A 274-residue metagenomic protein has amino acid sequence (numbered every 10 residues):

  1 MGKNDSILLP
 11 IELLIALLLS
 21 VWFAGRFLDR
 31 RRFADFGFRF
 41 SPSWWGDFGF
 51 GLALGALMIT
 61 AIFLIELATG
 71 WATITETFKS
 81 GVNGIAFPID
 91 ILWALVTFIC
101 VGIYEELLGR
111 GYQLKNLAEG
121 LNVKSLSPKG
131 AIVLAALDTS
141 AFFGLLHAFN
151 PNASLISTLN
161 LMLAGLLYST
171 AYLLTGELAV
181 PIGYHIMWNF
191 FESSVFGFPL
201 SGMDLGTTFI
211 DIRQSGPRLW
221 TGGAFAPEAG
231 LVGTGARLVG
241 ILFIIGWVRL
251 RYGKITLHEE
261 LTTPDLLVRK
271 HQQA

Functional and structural regions predicted by a protein language model:
M1-G102, K115, N152, F196-A274: Specific transmembrane helices
I59-T60, S140-A148, M187-V195: Aromatic-anchored segments of alpha-helical transmembrane domains
Y104, P151-T158: Replace "multi-pass membrane enzymes" with "multi-pass membrane proteins
Y104-D138, T170-E177: Membrane-interface helix/loop boundary segments of multi-pass membrane proteins
L108-L117, S154, G183-Y184, E192: Active-site-flanking alpha-helical
K129-A148, M162: Small-polar-interrupted transmembrane alpha-helices in polytopic inner-membrane proteins
S157-L219: Functionally important transmembrane alpha-helices
